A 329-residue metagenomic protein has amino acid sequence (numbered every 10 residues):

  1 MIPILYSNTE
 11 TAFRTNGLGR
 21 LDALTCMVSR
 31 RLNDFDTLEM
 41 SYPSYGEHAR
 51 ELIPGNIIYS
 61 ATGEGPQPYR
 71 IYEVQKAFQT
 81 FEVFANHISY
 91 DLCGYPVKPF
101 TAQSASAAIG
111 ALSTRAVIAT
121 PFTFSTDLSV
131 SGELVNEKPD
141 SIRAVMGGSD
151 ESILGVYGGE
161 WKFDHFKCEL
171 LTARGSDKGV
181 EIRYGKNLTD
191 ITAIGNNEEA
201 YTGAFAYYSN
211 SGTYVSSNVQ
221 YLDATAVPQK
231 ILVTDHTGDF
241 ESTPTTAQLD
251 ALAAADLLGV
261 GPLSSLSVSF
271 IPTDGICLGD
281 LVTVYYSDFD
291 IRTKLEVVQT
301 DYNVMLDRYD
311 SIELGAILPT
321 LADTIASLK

Functional and structural regions predicted by a protein language model:
M1-N33, G185-N196: Solvent-exposed edge beta-strands and adjacent loop segments that serve as assembly or binding interfaces
L18, V83-A85, G212-E241, S267-K329: Acidic, low-complexity/disordered segments
V28-E39, Q248-S264: Short, basic/aromatic beta-hairpin or loop at an interaction surface
M40-H48, S265-P272: Short alpha-helix capping/helix-loop boundary micro-motifs
Y45-D127: Surface-exposed cap/loop segments at beta↔alpha junctions
E51-I57, D140-R143, G185, G279: Glycine-centered loop/turn motifs
E73-L92, F122-Y201, F205, D290 (+1 more regions): Short beta-strand-centered interaction patches in the first periplasmic/extracellular domains of large envelope
I109-S113, D150, G203-A204, D250 (+1 more regions): Extracytoplasmic/secreted envelope proteins and their assembly/folding machinery, especially bacterial periplasmic
